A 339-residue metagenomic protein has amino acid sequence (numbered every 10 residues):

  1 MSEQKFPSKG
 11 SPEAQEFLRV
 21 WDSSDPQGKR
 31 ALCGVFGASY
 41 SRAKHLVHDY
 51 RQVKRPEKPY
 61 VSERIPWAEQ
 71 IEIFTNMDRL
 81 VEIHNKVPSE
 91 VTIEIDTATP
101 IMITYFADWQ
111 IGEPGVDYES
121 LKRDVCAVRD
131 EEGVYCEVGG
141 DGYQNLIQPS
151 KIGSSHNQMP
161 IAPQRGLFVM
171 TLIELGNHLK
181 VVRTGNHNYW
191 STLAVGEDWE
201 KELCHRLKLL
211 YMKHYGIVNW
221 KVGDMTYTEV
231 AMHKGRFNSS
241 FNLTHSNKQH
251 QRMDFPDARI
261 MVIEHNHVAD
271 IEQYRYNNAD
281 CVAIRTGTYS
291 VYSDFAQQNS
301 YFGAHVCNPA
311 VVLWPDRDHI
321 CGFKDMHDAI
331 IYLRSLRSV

Functional and structural regions predicted by a protein language model:
M1-Y105: Acidic, histidine-bearing metal-coordination/catalytic regions of metal-dependent phosphoesterases
V53, T97-A98, D130, V134 (+4 more regions): Polar, enzyme-active/binding microenvironments
H84-N85, L209-M212, G303-H305: A short catalytic or substrate-binding loop motif that flags glycine-/basic-rich loops and adjacent residues that bind
V91-T92, T97-P100, F106, I111-M212: Core catalytic region of metal-dependent phosphoesterases/phosphodiesterases, especially metallo-beta-lactamase-like
I93-I103, I217-V230, N278-C281: Beta-strand-turn-beta hairpins that frame and shape the catalytic cleft of phosphate-ester-processing enzymes
I103-Y105, E137, V181, E229-H233 (+1 more regions): Structural motif
T192-L243: An acidic, phosphate/nucleotide-engaging active-site surface
M225-V230, G235-I330, R337: Conserved beta-sheet core of the metallophosphoesterase superfamily
